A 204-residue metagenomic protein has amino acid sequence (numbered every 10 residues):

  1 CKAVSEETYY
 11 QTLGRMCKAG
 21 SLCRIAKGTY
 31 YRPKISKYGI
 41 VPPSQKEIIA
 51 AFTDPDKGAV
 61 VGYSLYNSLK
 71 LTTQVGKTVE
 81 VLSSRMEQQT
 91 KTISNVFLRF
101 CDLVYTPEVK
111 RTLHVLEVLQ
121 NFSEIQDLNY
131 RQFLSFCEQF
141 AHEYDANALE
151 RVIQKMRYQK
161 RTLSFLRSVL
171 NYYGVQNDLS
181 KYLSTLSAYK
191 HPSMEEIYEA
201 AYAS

Functional and structural regions predicted by a protein language model:
C1-T53: Short beta-edge/loop segments at beta->alpha junctions of small alpha/beta modules that act as binding/recognition
M16, L65-Y66, L170: Hydrophobic alpha-helix position signal
S21, T73, A141-D145: Short alpha-helix boundary/capping elements
I25-T29, F52-K91: Short gly/ser-rich loop at a beta-strand->alpha-helix junction or flexible surface loop bordering the NTP-binding
K37, Q88, Y105: Short, catalytically relevant binding-site loops at active-site mouths
P55, V60, D102-K110: Structural motif
T92-D102: A short, charged helix-loop
Y105-S204: Hydrophobic alpha-helical interaction segments
